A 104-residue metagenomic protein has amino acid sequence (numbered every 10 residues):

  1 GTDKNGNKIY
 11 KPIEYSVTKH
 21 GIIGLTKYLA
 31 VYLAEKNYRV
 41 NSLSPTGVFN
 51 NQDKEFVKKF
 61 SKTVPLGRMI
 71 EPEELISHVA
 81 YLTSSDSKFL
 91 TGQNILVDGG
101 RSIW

Functional and structural regions predicted by a protein language model:
G1-G21, T26-A34: Catalytic loop of short-chain dehydrogenase/reductase
T26-K27, I76-V79, T83: Short-chain dehydrogenase/reductase
L29, N37, R68, S85-D86 (+1 more regions): Conserved functional loop/turn residues at catalytic and ligand-binding sites
A34, R39, L90-G92: Short, small/polar-rich loop/turn modules that mediate ligand/substrate recognition or access, typified
R39-F49, T83, L96-D98: Conserved SDR Rossmann-fold cofactor-binding beta-strand/turn motif
N51-P65, M69: A short C-terminal helix-loop "cap" of Rossmann-like NAD(P)-dependent dehydrogenase/epimerase domains
V64-L75, D86: A conserved structural motif in NAD(P)-dependent oxidoreductases
A80, T91-W104: Short C-terminal tail/terminal secondary-structure segment of NAD(P)H-dependent dehydrogenase/reductase domains
